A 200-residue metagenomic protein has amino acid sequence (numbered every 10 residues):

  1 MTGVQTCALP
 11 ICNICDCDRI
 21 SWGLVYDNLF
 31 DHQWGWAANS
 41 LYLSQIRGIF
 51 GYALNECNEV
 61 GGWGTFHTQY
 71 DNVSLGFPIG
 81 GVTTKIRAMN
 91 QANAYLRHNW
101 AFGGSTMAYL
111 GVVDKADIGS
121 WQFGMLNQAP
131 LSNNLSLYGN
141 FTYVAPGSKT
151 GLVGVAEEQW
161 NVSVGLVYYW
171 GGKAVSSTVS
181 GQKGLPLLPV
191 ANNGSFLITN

Functional and structural regions predicted by a protein language model:
M1, G35-Y42, L54, I86-N90 (+2 more regions): Solvent-exposed loop/turn segments connecting transmembrane beta-strands in outer-membrane beta-barrel proteins
T2-L9: Short, small-residue-biased leader/transition segments that mark boundaries at the very start of proteins
P10-I14, G48-Y52, A94-H98, M125-A129 (+1 more regions): Residues on the lipid-exposed face of transmembrane beta-strands in outer-membrane beta-barrel proteins
I14-L24, C57-V60, A101-A108, A129-G139 (+1 more regions): Repeated loop/turn-to-beta-strand initiation elements of outer-membrane beta-barrel proteins
W22, D31-A37, E59, Q69-L75 (+4 more regions): Outer-membrane beta-barrel proteins
Y26-H32, L54-E56, G64-Y70, H98 (+3 more regions): Transmembrane beta-strands of outer-membrane beta-barrel pores
C57-P130: Extended, charged alpha-helical interaction scaffolds
A116, N134-Y138, T142, P146-V155 (+1 more regions): Flexible, glycine-rich linker and terminal segments associated with outer-membrane beta-barrel/transport systems
